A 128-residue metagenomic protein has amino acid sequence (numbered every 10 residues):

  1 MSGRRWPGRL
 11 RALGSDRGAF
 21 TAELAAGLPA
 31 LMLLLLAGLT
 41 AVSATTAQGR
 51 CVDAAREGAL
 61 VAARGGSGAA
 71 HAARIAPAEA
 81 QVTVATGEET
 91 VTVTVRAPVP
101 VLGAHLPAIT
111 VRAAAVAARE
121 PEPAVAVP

Functional and structural regions predicted by a protein language model:
M1-A69: Alpha-helical assembly-interface signal, strongest on the long, hydrophobic N-terminal helix that forms
S2-W6, G66-P128: Short, conserved structural patches
